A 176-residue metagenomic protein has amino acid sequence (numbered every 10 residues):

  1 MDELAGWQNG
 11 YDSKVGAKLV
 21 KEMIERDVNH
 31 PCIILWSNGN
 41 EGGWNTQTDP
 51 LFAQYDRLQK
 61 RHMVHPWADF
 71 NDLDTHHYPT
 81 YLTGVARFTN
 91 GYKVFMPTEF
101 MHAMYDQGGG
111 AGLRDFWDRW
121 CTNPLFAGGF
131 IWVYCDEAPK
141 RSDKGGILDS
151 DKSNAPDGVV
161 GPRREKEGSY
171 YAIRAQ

Functional and structural regions predicted by a protein language model:
M1-G168: Substrate-binding/catalytic cleft of secreted carbohydrate-active enzymes, primarily glycoside hydrolases
K166-Q176: Surface beta-strand/loop "capping" patches
